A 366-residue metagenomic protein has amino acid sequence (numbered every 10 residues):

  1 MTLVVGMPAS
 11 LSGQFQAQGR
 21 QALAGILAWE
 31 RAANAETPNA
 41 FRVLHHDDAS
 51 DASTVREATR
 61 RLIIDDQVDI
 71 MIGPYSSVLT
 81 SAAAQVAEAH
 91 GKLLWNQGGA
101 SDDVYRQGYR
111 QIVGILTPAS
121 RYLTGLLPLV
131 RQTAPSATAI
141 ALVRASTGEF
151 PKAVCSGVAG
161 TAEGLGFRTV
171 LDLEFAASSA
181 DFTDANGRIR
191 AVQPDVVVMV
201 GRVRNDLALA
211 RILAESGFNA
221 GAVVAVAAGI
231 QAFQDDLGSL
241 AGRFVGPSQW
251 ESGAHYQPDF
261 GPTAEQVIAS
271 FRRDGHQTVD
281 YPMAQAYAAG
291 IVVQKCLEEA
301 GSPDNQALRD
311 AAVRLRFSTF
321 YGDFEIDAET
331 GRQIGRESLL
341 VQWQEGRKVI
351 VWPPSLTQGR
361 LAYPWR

Functional and structural regions predicted by a protein language model:
V4, R20-A24, A32-R106, F175 (+2 more regions): Beta-alpha junction/loop-to-helix N-cap segments that form part of ligand/metal-binding clefts
G6-L27, H46-A52, V143-K152, H255-Q257 (+1 more regions): Extracytoplasmic "Venus flytrap"
V55, G114-A139, F182, D206 (+2 more regions): Hydrophobic alpha-helical segments within soluble ligand-binding/sensing domains
L62-Y75, W95-Q97, I140-R144, V192-V203 (+3 more regions): Periplasmic-binding protein-like
A87, V154-W250: Extracellular/periplasmic bilobed ligand-binding domains
I112-E174: An alpha-beta-alpha
E215-Y287, P354-Q358, A362-W365: Extracellular/periplasmic periplasmic-binding protein-like sensory domains
S270-M283, V292-I350: Segments of small-molecule ligand-sensing domains
